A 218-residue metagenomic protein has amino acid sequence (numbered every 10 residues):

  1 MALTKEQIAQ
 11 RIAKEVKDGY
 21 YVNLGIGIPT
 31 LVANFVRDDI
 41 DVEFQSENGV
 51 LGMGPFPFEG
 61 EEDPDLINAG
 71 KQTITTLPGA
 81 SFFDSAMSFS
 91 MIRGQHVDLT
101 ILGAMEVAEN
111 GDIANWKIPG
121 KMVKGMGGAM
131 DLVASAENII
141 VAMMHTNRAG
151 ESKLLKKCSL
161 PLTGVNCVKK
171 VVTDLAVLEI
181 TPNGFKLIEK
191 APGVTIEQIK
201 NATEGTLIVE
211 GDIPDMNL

Functional and structural regions predicted by a protein language model:
M1-L77: N-terminal active-site beta-alpha-beta segment that forms phosphate/nucleotide-binding and substrate-recognition loops
L3-Q7, F58-L218: Conserved phosphate- and dinucleotide-binding cores of soluble alpha/beta proteins, encompassing both enzyme active
